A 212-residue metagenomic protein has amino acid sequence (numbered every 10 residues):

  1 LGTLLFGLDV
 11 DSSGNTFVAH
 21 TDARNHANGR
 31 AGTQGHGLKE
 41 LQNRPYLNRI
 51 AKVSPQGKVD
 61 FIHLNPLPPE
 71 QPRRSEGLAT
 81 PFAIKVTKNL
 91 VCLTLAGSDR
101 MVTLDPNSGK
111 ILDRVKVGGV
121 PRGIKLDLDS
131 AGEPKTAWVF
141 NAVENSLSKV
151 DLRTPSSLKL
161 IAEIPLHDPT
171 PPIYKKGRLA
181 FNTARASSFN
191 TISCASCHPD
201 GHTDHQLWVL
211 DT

Functional and structural regions predicted by a protein language model:
L1, Q56-A79, E163-L179: Surface-exposed loop and turn segments in beta-propeller and other repeat-based domains that flank or scaffold
G2-D11, E70-T87, G118-S130: Beta-rich, blade/repeat-based domains predominating in secreted/periplasmic proteins but also intracellular
T16-V18, V91-L93, T136-V139: Conserved beta-propeller blade signature
V18-L47: Short, conserved, GDST-rich strand-edge loop motifs in beta-rich repeat architectures
D22-R24, G97, V143, R153: Residue-level signature of beta-propeller blades and closely related beta-rich strand-turn architectures in secreted
N48-A51, R100-V102, S146-S148, S193: A short loop-to-beta-strand structural motif that recurs across blades of beta-propeller domains
S54-G57, D105-G109, L152-P155: Short loop/turn segments that connect beta-strands within beta-propeller blades
F189-H202: The canonical Cys-X-X-Cys-His
